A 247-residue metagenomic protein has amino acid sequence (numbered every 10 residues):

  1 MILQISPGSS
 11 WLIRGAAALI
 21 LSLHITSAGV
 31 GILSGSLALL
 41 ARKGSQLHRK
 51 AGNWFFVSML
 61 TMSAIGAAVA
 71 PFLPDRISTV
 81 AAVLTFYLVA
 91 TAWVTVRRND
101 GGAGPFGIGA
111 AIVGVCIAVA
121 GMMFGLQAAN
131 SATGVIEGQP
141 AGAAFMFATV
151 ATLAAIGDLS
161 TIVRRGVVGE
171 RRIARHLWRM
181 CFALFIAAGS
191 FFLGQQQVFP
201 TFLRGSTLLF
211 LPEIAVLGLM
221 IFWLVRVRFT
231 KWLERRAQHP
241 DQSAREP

Functional and structural regions predicted by a protein language model:
M1-P247: Alpha-helical membrane insertion/targeting regions
